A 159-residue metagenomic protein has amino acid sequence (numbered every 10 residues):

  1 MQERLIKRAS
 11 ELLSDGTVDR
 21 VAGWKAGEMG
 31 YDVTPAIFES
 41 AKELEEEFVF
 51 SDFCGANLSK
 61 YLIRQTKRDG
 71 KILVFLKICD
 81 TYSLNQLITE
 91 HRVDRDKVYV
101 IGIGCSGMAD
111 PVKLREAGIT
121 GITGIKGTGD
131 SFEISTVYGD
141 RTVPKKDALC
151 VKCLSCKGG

Functional and structural regions predicted by a protein language model:
M1-G159: Iron-sulfur-associated redox domains of electron-transfer enzymes in respiratory and anaerobic energy metabolism
